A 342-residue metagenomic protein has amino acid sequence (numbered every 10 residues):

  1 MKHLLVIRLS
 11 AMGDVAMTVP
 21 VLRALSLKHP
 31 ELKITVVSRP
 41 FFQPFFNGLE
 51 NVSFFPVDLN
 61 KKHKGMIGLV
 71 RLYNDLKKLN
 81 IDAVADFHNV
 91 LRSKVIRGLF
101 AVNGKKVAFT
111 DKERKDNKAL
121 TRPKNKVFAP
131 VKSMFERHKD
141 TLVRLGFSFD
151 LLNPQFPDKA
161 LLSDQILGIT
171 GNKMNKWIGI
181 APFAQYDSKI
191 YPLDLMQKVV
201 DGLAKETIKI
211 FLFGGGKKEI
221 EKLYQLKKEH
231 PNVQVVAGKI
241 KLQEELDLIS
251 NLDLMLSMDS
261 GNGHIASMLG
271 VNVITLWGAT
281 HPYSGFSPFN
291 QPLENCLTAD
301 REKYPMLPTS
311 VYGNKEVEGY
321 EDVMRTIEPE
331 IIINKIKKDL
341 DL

Functional and structural regions predicted by a protein language model:
M1-L342: Catalytic machinery of carbohydrate-active enzymes, primarily nucleotide-sugar-dependent glycosyltransferases
